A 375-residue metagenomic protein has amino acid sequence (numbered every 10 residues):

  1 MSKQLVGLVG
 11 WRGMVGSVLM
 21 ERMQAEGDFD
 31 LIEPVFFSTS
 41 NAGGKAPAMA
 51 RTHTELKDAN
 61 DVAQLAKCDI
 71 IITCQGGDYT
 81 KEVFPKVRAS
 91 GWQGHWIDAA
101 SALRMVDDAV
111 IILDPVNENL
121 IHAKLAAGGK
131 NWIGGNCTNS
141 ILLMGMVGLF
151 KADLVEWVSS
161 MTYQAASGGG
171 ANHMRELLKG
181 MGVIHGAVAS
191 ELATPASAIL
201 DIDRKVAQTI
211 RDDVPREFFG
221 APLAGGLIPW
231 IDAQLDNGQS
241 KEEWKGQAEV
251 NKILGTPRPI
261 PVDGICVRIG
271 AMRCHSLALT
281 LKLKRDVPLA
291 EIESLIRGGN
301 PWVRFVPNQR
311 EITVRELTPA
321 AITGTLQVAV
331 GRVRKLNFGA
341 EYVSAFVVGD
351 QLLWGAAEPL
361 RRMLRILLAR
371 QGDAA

Functional and structural regions predicted by a protein language model:
M1-F218, P259-P261, V328-A329, V333-F338 (+2 more regions): N-terminal Rossmann-like NAD(P) cofactor-binding subdomain of oxidoreductases, focused on the glycine-rich
I71, A166-A375: Charged docking surfaces used in two-component/phosphorelay signaling
